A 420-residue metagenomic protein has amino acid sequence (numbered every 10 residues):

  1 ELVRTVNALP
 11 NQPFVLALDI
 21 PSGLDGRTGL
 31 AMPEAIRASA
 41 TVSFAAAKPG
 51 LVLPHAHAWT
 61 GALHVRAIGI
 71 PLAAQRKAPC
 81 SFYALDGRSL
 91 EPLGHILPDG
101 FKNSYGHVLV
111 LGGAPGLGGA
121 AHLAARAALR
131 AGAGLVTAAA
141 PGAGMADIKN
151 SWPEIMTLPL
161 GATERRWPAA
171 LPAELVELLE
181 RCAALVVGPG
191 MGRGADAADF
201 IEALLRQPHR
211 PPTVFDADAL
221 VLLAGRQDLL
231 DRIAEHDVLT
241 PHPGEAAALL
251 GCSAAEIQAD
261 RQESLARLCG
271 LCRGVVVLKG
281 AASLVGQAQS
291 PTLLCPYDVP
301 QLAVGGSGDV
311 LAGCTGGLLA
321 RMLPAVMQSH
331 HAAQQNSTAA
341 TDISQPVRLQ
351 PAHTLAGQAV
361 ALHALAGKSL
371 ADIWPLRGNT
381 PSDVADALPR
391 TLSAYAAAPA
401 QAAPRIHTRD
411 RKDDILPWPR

Functional and structural regions predicted by a protein language model:
E1-P79: Internal gly/pro-rich beta-alpha loop/helix module that stabilizes soluble enzyme cofactors or their anionic handles
V15-L24, L185-G188, V214-D216: Short acidic catalytic loops
A38-A40, L51-V214, V221-V238, P243-R420: Small-residue (G/A/S/T)-rich helix-start motifs and N-terminal tracts that mark the onset
